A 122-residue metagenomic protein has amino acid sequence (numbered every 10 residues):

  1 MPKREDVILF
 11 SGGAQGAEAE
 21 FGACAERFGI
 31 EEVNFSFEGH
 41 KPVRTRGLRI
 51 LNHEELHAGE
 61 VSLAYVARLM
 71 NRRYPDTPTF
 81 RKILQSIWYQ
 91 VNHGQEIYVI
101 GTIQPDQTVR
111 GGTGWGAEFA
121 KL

Functional and structural regions predicted by a protein language model:
P2-L122: Acidic/glycine-enriched connector segments
